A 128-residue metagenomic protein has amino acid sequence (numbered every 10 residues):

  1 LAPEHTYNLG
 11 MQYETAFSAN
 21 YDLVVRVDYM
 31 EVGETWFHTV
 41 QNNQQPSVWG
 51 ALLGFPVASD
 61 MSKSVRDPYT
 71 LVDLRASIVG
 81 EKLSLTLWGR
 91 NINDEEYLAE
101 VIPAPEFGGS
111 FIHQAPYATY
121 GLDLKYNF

Functional and structural regions predicted by a protein language model:
L1-V79: C-terminal beta-barrel architecture of Gram-negative outer-membrane proteins
Y29-W49, S77-F128: C-terminal beta-signal and adjacent terminal beta-strands/loops of Gram-negative outer-membrane beta-barrel proteins
